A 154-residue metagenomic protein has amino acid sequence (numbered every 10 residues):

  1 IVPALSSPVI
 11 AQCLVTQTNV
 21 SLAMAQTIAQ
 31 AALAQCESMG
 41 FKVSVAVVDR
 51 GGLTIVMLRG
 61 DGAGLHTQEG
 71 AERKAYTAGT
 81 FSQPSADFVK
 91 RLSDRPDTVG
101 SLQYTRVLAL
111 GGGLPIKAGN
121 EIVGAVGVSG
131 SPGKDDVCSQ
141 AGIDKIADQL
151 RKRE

Functional and structural regions predicted by a protein language model:
I1-V2: Sec-dependent N-terminal signal peptides
S6-P8: N-terminal signal peptide c-region/cleavage motif recognized by signal peptidases
A11-E154: Flexible, solvent-exposed loop/hinge segments and secondary-structure transition points
